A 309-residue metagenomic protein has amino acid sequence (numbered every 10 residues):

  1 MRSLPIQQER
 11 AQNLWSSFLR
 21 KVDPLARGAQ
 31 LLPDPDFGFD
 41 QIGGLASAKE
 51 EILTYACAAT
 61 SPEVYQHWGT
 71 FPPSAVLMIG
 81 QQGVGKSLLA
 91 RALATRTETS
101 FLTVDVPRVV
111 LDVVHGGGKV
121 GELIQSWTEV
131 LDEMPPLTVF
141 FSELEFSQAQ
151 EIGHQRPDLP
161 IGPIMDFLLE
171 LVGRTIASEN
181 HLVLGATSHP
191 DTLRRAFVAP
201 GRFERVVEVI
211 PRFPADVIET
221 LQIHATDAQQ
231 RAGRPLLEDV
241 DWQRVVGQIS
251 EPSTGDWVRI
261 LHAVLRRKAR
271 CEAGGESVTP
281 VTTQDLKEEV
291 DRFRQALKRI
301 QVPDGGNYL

Functional and structural regions predicted by a protein language model:
R2-F18, L25, L31-P35, P214-L309: C-terminal alpha-helical "lid" subdomain
K21-D23, Q81: Conserved P-loop NTPase/AAA+ ATPase motor core
Q30-L31, W68: Short boundary motifs at domain starts and secondary-structure transition points
F37-Q243: Walker A/P-loop NTP-binding motif of AAA+ ATPase domains
